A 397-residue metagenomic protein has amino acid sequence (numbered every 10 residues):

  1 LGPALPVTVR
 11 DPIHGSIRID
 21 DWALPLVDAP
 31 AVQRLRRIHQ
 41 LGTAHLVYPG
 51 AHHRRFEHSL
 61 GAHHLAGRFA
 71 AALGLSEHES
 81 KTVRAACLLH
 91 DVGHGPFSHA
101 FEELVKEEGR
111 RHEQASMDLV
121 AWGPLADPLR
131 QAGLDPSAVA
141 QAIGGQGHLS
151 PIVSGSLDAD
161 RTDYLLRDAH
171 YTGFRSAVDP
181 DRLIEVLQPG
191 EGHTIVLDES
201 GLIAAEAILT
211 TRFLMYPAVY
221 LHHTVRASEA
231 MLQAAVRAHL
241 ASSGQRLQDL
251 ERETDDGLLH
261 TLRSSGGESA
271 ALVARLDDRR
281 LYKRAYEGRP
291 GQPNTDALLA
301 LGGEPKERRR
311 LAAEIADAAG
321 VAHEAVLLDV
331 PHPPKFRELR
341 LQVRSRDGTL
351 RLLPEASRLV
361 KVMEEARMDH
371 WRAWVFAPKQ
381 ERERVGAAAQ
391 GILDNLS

Functional and structural regions predicted by a protein language model:
L1-T82, H94-S397: Histidine-centered, transition-metal-coordinating active-site segments
C87, D91, G95: Catalytic glutamate of the conserved HExxH
